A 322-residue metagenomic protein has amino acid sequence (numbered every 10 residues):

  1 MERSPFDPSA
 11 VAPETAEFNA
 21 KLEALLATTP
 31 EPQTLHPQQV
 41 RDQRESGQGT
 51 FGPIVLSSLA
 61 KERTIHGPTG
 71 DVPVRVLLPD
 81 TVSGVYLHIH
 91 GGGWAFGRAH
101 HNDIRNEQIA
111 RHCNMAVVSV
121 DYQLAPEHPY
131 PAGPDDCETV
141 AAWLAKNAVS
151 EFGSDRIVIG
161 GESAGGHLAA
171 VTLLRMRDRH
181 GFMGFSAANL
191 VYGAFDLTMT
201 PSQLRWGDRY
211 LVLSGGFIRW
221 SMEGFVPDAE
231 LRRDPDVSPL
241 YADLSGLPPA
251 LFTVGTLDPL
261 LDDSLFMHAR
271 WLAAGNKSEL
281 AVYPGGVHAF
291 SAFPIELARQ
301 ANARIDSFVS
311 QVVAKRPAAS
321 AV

Functional and structural regions predicted by a protein language model:
M1-V76, E296, V313-V322: A glycine/proline-hinged amphipathic helix-loop "lid/cap" segment that gates access to hydrophobic ligand pockets
H66-P68, V74-S83, L240-L244: Short beta-strand-to-loop junctions in surface cap/lid or active-site-entrance loops
S83-G92: Short beta-strand element of the alpha/beta-hydrolase
R98-A99, R105, C113, V118-R156 (+1 more regions): Catalytic nucleophile-loop/oxyanion-hole region of alpha/beta-hydrolase and closely related hydrolase-like folds
G161, G165, A169: Gly/Ala-rich beta-loop-alpha elbow adjacent to hydrolase catalytic centers
L174-E230: Hydrolase active-site cap/lid region
F252-V254: Short beta-strand/loop motif that positions the catalytic acidic residue of the alpha/beta-hydrolase fold
F266, L272-V322: C-terminal catalytic histidine-bearing segment of alpha/beta-hydrolase fold enzymes
